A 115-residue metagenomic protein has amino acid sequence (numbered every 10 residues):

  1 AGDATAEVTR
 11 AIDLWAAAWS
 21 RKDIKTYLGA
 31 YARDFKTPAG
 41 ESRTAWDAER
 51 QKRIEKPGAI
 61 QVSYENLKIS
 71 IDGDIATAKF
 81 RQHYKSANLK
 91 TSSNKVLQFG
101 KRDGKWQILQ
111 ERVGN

Functional and structural regions predicted by a protein language model:
A1, T77, S92-N115: Short beta-strand edge/turn micro-motifs at domain boundaries
A1-R21, T26-A30: Short, low-complexity N-terminal intrinsically disordered segments enriched in polar/charged residues
A30-R43: A short gly/proline-enriched turn/hairpin at secondary-structure junctions
D34, N66-K68, Q110: Extracellular/lumenal ectodomain signal focusing on beta-strand-rich modules and carbohydrate-recognition contexts
D34-K36, Y84-S86, G114-N115: Solvent-exposed loop/turn segments at secondary-structure junctions within structured extracellular/periplasmic domains
G40, R81, E111: Surface loops and adjacent helix of pleckstrin homology
A48-S92: Surface-exposed, charged secondary-structure patches
